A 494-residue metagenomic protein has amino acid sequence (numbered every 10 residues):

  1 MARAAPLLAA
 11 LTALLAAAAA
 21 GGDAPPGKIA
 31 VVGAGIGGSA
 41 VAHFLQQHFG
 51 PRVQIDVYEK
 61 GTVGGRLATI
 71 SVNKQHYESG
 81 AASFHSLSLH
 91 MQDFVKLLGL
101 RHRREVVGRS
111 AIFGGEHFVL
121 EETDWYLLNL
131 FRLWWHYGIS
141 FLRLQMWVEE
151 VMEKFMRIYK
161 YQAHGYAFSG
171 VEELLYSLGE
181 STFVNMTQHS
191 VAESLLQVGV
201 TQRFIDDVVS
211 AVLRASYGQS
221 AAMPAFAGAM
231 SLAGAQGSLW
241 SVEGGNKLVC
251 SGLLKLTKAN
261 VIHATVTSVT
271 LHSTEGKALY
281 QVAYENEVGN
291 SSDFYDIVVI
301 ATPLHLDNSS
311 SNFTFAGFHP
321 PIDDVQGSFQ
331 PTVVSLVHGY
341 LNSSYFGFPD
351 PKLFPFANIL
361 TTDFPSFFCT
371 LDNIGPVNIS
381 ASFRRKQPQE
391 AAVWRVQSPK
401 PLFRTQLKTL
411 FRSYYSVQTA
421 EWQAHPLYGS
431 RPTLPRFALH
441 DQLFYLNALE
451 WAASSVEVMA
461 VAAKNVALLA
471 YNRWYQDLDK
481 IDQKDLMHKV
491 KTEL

Functional and structural regions predicted by a protein language model:
R3-A19: Cleavable N-terminal signal peptides of Sec/SRP-targeted secreted and luminal proteins
P25-D56: N-terminal Rossmann-like FAD-binding beta1-loop-alpha1 element of flavoenzymes
G37, V41, V63, H305: Conserved Rossmann-like nucleotide-cofactor binding loop
Q46-V72: Glycine-rich FAD pyrophosphate-binding loop
R66-T69, K74-V106: Conserved FAD-binding subdomain of flavin-dependent enzymes
K96-L97, R101-S220: Mobile amphipathic helical/loop "lid" adjacent to a hydrophobic cofactor/ligand pocket
A227-I297: Helical element adjacent to the flavin cofactor pocket in flavoenzyme catalytic cores
S292-I297, T302-D479, K491: C-terminal segments that line or cap access tunnels to active or ligand-binding sites in enzymes and enzyme-associated
